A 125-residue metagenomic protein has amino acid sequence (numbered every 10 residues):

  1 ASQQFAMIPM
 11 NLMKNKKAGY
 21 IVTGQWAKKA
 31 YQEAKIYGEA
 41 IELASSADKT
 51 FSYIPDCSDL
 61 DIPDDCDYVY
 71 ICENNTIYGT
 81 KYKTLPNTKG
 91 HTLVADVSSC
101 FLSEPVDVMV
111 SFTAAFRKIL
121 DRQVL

Functional and structural regions predicted by a protein language model:
A1-L125: Conserved PLP-enzyme active-site core in the AAT-like
